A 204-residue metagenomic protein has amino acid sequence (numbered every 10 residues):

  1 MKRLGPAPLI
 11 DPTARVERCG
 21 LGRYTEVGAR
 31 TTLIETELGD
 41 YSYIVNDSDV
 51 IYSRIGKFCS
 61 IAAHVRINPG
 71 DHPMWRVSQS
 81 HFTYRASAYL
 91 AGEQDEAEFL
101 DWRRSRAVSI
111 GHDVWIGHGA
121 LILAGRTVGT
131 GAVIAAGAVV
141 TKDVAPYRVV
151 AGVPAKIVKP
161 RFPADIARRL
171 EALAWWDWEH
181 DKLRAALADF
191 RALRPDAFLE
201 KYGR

Functional and structural regions predicted by a protein language model:
R3-P12, E17-L21, E26-R126: Flexible, glycine/small-residue-enriched loop-and-beta-strand segment within the central core of proteins
D71-P73, V144, P160-F162: Conserved catalytic-core motifs of eukaryotic protein kinase domains, centered on the activation segment
W75, K142, P146-R148, K156: Glycine-centered loop/turn positions within well-structured domains that cap or flank conserved ligand/cofactor-binding
G129-A135, V139: A generic "structured core" feature
L173-E179: C-terminal boundary and immediately downstream tail of ABC-type ATPase nucleotide-binding domains
K182-Y202: ABC ATPase nucleotide-binding domains
